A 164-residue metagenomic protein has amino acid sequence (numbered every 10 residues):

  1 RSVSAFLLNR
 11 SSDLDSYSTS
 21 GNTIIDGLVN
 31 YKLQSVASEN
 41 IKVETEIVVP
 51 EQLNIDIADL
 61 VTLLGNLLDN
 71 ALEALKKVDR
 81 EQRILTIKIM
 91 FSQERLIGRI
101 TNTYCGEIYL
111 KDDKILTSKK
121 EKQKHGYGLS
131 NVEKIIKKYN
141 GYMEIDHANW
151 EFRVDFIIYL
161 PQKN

Functional and structural regions predicted by a protein language model:
V3-S11: Short, small-residue-biased leader/transition segments that mark boundaries at the very start of proteins
Y17, V43-L63: Conserved short strand/loop->alpha-helix "switch" segment adjacent to the catalytic nucleotide/phosphoryl-transfer site
G21-E39: Short beta-to-alpha transition helix within the HATPase_c
I57-R80: Conserved ATP-binding N-box helix of the HATPase_c
Q82-E94: Short beta-strand/loop element within the Bergerat-fold HATPase_c
E94-G126: Glycine-rich/acidic phosphate-handling loop/turn and adjacent ATP-lid/helix of nucleotide-binding kinase/ATPase domains
